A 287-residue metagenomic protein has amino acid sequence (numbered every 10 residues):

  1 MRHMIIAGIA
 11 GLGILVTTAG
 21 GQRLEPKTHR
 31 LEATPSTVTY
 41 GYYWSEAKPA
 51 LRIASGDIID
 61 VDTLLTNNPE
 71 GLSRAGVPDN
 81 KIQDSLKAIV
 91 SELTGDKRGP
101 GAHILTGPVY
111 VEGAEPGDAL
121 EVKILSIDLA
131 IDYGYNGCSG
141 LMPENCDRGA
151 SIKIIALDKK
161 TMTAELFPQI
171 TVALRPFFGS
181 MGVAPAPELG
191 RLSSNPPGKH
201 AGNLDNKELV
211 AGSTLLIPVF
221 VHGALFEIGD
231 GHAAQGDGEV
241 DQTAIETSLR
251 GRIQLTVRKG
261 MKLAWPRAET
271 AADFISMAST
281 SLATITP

Functional and structural regions predicted by a protein language model:
A7-V16: Bacterial N-terminal signal peptides
T34-W44, R98-L105, L192-H200: Short, structured beta-strand/loop micro-motifs enriched in basic residues and often containing a Trp
V61, A119-V122, I217: A generic structural signal for residues embedded in beta-strands
T66-D79, I127-G137, G223-A233: Short, Lys/Arg- and Gly-enriched loop/turn segments at beta-strand edges
T66-E112, I124: Extended, compositionally biased flexible segments
H103-I104, Y110, L125-V210: Intrinsically disordered, low-complexity linker/loop segments enriched in Gly/Pro and charged/polar residues
P176-N203, K207-T286: Conserved mixed alpha/beta catalytic, RNA-binding, or beta-rich assembly cores of soluble enzyme, regulatory
